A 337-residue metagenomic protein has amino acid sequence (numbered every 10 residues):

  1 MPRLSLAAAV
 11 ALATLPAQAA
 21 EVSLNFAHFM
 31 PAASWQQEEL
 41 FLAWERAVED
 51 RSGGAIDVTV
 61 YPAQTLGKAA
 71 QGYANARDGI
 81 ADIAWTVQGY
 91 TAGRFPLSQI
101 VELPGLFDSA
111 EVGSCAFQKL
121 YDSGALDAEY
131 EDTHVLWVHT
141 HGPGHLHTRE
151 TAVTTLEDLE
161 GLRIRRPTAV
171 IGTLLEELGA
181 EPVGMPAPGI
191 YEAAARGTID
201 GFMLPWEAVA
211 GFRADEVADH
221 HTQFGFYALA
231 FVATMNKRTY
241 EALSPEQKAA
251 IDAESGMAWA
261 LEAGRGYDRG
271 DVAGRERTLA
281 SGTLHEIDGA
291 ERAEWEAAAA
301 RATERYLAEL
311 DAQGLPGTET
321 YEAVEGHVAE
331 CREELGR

Functional and structural regions predicted by a protein language model:
M1-L6: Bacterial N-terminal signal peptides that target proteins for export
V10: Expand to "…catalyze enediolate/carbanion chemistry for C-C bond making/breaking, isomerization, decarboxylation
T14-A19: N-terminal signal peptide c-region/cleavage motif recognized by signal peptidases
A20-V112, Y121, A128-R337: N-terminal secretory/targeting leader peptides
